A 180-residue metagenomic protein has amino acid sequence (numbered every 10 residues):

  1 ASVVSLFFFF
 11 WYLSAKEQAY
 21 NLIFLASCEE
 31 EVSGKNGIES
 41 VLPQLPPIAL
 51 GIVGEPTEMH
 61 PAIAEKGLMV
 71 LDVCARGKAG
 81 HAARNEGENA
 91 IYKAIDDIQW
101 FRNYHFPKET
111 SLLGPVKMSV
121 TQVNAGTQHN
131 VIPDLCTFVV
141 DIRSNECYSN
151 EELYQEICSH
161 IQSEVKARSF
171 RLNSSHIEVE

Functional and structural regions predicted by a protein language model:
S2-V3, I91: Short alpha-helical patches at coil-to-helix transitions and adjacent helical residues in well-structured domains
V3-V70, C74: Acidic/histidine-rich catalytic neighborhood of metal-dependent amide-processing enzymes
D72-E180: Metal-dependent amide/peptide-bond hydrolase catalytic core, centered on the "pita-bread" metallohydrolase fold
